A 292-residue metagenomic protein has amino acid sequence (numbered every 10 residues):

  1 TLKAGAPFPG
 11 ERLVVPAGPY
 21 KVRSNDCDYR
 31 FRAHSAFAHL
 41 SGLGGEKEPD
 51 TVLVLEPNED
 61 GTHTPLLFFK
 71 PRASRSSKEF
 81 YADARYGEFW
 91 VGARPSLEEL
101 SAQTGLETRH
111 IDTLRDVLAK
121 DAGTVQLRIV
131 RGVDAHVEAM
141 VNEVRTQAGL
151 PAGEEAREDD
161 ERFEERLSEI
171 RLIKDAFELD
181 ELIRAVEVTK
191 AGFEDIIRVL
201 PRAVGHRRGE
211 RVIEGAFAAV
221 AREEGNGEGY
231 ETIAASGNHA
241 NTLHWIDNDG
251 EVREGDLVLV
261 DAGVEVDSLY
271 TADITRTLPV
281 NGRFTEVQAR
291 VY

Functional and structural regions predicted by a protein language model:
T1-Y292: Active-site neighborhoods and metal-handling regions in enzymes and metal-associated proteins
